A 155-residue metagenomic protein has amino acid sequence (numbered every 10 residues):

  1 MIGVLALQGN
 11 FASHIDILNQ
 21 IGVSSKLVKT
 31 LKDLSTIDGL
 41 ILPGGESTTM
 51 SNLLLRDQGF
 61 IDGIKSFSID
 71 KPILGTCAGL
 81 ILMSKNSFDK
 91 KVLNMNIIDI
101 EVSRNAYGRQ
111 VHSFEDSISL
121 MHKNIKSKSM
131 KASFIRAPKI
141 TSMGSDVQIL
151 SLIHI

Functional and structural regions predicted by a protein language model:
M1-S66: N-terminal beta1-alpha1 cap of cysteine-dependent amidohydrolase-like domains
I2, G108, I135: A residue-level signal for conserved active-site and pocket-lining positions in enzyme catalytic cores
S24-K26, K131, Q148: Conserved beta-strand segments of alpha/beta enzyme cores
D33-L34, K65-S66, L74, N124-S127 (+1 more regions): Solvent-exposed alpha-helices and their adjacent loops that cap or buttress functional pockets in soluble metabolic
S47-H122: Cysteine-nucleophile active-site neighborhood
V111-S145: Catalytic phosphate-donor-binding core of small-molecule kinases
H112, L150-S151: A structural microfeature
I153-I155: Conserved small/polar residues in nucleotide/adenosyl-binding loops
